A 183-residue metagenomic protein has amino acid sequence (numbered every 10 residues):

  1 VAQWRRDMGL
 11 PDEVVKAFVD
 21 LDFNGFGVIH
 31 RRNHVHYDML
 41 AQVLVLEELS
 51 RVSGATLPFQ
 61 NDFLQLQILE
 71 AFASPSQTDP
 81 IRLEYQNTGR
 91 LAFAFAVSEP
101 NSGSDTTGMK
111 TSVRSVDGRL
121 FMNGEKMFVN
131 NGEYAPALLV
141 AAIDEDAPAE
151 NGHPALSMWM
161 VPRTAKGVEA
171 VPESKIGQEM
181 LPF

Functional and structural regions predicted by a protein language model:
V1-Q60, S76-P80: Amphipathic, small/basic residue-rich leader segments at the start of a protein or domain
L57-S76, G103: N-terminal glycine-rich flavin-associated loop
A73-Q86, R90-A92: A generic, well-ordered mixed alpha/beta core segment in the N-terminal half of proteins
T88-V97, A141: A short, Trp-centered hydrophobic/proline-enriched beta-strand micro-motif
N101-S104, F128-N131, A149-E150, S174-P182: Short Gly/Pro-enriched turn/cap motifs at secondary-structure boundaries
D105-N123: Cytochrome P450 C-terminal beta-domain/meander region
G108-K110, R114, T164-F183: Flexible, small-/acidic-enriched active-site or ligand-binding loops
R119, E125-V171: A short core secondary-structure module
